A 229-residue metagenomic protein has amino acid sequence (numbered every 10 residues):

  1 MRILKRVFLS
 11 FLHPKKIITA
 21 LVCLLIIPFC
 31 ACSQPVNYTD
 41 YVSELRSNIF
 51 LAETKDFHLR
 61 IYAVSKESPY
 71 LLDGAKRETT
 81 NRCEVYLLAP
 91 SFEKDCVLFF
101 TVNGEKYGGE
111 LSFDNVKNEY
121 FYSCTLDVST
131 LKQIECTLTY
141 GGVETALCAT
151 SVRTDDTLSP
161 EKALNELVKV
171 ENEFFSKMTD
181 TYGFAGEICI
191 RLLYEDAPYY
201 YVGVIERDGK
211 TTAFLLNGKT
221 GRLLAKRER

Functional and structural regions predicted by a protein language model:
I3-I18: Bacterial N-terminal signal peptides that target proteins for export
P28-A31: C-terminal motif of bacterial Sec signal peptides marking the signal peptidase cleavage site
V36-F92: Extracellular ectodomain segments of secreted/surface proteins
R82-Y86, S91-K106, S151-L193: Short, non-transmembrane alpha-helical segments in secretory-pathway proteins
L98, S129-E144: Short, aromatic- and glycine-rich surface loops/edge beta-strands on solvent-exposed regions
Y107-C124: Aromatic sugar-binding surface patches on proteins that engage polysaccharides or sugar-phosphate polymers
S123, D180-G218, R227: Exposed beta-strand-loop-beta-strand "reactive/processing" segments of non-cytosolic proteins
V143-T154, K226-R227: Edge beta-strands of extracellular beta-sandwich domains
